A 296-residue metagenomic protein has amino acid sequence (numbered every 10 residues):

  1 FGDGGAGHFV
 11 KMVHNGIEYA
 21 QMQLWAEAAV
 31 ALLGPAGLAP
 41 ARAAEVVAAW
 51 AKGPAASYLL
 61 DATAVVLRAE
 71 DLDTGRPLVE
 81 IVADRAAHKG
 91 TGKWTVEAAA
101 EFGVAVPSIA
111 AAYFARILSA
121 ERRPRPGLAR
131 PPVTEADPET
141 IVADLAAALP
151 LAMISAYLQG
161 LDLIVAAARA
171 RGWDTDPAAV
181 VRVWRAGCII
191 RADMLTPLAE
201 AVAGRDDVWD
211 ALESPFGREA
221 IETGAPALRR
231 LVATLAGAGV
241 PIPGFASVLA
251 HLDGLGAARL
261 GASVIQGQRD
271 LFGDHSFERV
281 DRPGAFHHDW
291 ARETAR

Functional and structural regions predicted by a protein language model:
F1, L145, H288-R292: Generic preference for hydrophobic/aromatic residues in regular secondary structure cores
D3-G7, N15, Y19-I242: C-terminal substrate-binding/catalytic lobe of Rossmann-fold NAD(P)-dependent dehydrogenases
E222-T223, A227-R296: C-terminal amphipathic alpha-helical interaction region
